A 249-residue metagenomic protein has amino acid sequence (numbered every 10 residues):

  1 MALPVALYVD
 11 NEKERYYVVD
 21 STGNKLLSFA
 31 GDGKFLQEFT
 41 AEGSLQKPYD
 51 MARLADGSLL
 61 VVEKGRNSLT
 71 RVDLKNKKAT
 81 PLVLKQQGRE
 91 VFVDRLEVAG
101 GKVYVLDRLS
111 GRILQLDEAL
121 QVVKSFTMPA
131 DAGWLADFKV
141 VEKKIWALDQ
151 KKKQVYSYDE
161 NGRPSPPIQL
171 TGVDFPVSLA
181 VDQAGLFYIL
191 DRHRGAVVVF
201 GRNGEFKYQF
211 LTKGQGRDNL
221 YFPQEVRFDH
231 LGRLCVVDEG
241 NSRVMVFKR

Functional and structural regions predicted by a protein language model:
M1-R249: Eukaryotic scaffold repeat domains enriched in small/polar residues
